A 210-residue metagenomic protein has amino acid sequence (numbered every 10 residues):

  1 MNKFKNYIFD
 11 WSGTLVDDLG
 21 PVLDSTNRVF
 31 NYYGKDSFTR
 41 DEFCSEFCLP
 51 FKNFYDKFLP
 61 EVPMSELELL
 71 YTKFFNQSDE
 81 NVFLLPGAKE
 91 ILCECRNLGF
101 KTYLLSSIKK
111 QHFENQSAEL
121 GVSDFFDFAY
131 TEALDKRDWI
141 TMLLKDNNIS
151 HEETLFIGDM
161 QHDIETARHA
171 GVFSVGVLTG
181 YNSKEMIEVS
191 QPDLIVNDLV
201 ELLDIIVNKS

Functional and structural regions predicted by a protein language model:
N2-K89: N-terminal helical cap/lid subdomain that shapes the substrate entry/recognition surface in HAD-like hydrolases
N6, D138-I164: Conserved Lys-Pro-Asp/Glu-containing loop-to-beta segment of HAD-superfamily phosphomonoesterases, centered on
T14, S106-I108: Conserved phosphate-coupling serine/threonine residues in phosphotransfer and NTP-handling enzymes
E42, V122-K136: A short, structured active-site edge motif that brings together acidic residues
Q77-L104, E114: Short, acidic loop-to-helix structural element flanking the phosphoryl-transfer center in phosphate-processing enzymes
K89-N97, L144, I164-R168: Surface-exposed amphipathic alpha-helices with a cationic face
Y130-T131, L194-D198: Short acidic-hydrophobic, aromatic-tinged amphipathic segments that line or gate anion-handling sites
F156-L194: Acidic, Mg2+-coordinating phosphoryl-transfer loop and its flanking beta/alpha structural elements, shared across
